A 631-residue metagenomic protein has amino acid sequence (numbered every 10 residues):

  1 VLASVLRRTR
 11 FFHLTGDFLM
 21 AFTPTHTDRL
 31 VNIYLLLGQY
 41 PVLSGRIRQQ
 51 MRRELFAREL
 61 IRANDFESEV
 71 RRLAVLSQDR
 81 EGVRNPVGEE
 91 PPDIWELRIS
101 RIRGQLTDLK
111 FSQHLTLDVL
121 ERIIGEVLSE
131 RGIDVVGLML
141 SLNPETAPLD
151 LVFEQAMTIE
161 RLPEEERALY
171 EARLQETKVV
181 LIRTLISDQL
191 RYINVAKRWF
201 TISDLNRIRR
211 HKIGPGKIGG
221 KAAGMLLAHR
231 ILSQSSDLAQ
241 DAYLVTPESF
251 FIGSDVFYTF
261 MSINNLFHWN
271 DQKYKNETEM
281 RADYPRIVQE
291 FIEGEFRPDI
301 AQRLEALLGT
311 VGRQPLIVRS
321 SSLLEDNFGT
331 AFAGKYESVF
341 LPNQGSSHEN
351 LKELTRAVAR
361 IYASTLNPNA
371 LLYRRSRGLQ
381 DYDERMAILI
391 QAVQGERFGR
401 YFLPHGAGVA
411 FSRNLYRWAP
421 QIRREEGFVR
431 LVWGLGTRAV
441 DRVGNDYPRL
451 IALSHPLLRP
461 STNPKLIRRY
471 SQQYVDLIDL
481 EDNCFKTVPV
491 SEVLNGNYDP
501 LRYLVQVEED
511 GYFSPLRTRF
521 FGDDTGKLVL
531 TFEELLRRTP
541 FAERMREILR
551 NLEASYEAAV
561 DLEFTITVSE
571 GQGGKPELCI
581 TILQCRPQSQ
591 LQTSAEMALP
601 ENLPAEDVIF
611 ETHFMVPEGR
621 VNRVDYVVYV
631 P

Functional and structural regions predicted by a protein language model:
F12-L389, F398, D561, V568: N-terminal beta-alpha lobe that positions the nucleotide/phosphoryl donor in ATP/NTP-coupled carboxylate activation
A172-E176, R183-A239, G294-P631: Conserved mixed alpha/beta core segments that line enzyme active sites in large multi-domain catalysts
